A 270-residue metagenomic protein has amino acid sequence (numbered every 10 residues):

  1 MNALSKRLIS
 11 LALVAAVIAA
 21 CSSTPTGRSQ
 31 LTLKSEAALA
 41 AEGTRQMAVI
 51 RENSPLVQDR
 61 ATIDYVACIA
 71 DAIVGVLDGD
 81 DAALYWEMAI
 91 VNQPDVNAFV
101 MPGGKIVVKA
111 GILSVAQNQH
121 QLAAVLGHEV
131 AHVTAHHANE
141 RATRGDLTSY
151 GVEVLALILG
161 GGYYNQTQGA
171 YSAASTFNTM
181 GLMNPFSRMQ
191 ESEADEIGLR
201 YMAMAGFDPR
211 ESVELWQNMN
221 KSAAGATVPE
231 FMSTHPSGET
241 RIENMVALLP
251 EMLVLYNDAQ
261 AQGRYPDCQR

Functional and structural regions predicted by a protein language model:
L4-I9, C21-R270: A Zn2+-metalloprotease active-site environment signal
V14-A15, A261: Residue-level signal for mature regions of secreted extracellular proteins and peptides
